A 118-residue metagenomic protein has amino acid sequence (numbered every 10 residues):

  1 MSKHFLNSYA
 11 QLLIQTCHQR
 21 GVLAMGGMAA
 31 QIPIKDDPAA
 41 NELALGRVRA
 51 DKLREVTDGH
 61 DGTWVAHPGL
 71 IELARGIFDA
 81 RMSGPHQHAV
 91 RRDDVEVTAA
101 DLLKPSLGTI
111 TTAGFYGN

Functional and structural regions predicted by a protein language model:
M1-N118: Expand to "…catalyze enediolate/carbanion chemistry for C-C bond making/breaking, isomerization, decarboxylation
